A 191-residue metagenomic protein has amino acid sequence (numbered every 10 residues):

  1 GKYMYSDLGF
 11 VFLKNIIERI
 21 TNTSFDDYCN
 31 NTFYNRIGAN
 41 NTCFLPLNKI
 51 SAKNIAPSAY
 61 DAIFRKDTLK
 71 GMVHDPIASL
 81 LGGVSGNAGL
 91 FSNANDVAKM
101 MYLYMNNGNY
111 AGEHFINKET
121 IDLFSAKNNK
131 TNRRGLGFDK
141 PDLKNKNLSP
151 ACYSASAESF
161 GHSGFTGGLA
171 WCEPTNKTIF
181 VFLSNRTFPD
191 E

Functional and structural regions predicted by a protein language model:
G1-E158: Short, surface-exposed loop or secondary-structure junction motifs that flank catalytic or metal-binding residues
G71, G164-G167: Glycine-centered small-residue hotspots that permit tight backbone geometry or close packing
S159, T166-I179: Short, surface-exposed beta-strand/loop micro-motifs that present aromatic residues
R186-P189: A short acidic/small-residue loop/turn micro-motif
